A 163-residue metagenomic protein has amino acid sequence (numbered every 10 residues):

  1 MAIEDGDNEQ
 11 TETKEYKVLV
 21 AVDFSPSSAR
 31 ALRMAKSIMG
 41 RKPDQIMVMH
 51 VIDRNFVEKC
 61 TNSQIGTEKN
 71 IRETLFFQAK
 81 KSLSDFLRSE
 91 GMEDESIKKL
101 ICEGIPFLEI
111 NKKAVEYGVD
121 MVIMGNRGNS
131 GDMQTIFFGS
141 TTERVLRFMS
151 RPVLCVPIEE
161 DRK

Functional and structural regions predicted by a protein language model:
M1-A31, M121, R147-K163: Intrinsically disordered or low-complexity boundary/linker segments at protein termini and domain junctions
D5-T13, R88-V122, E160-K163: Structural beta-alpha unit
Q10-G66: Small/aliphatic-rich secondary-structure junction motif
M49, K98-C102, L154: General small-molecule cofactor/ligand-binding pocket signal
S63-T67, E116-Y117, S140-T141: Short, hinge-like loop/turn segments at secondary-structure boundaries
G66-K81: A short acidic, glycine-rich active-site loop that binds or catalyzes chemistry on phosphate/adenosine moieties
M124-R147, R162-K163: Glycine-rich, Arg-bearing micro-motifs that act as flexible, cationic patches
